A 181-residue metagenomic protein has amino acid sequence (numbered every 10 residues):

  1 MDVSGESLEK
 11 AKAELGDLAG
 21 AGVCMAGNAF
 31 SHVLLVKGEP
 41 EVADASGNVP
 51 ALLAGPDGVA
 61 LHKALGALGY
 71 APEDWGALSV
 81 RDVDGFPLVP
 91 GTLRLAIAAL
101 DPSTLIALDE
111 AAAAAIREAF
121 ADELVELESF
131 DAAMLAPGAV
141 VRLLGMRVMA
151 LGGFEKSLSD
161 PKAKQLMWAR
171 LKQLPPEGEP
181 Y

Functional and structural regions predicted by a protein language model:
M1-Y181: A polyanion-binding, active-site-adjacent surface
